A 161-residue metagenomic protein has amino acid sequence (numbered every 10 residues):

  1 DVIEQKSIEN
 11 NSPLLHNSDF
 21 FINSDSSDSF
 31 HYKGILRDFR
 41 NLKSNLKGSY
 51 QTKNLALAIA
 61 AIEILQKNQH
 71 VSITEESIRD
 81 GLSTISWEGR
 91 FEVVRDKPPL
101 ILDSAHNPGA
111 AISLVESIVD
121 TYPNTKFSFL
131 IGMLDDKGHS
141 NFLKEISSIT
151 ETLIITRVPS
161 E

Functional and structural regions predicted by a protein language model:
D1: Flexible active-site lid/hinge loop adjacent to a nucleotide/diphosphate and Mg2+-phosphate binding pocket
E4, E151-T156: Conserved beta-strand/loop subsegment of P-loop NTPase cores
E4-N41: Extended acidic/charged loop-beta regions that coordinate divalent cations and stabilize anionic phosphate/carboxylate
N17-D19, V94-D96, T156: Conserved beta-strand termini and adjacent loop/short-helix elements that scaffold enzyme active sites in alpha/beta
K33-T152: Nucleotide phosphate-binding/pyrophosphate-handling subdomain across enzymes that bind or process nucleotide phosphates
V158-E161: AMP-binding (ANL) adenylation modules
